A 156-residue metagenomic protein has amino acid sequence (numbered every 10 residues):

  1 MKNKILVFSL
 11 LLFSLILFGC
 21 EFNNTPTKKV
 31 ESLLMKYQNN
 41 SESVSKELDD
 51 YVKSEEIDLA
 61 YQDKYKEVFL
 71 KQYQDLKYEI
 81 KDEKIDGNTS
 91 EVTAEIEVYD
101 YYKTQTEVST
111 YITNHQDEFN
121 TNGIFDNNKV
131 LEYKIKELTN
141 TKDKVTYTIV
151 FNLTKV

Functional and structural regions predicted by a protein language model:
M1-I5: Positively charged n-region of N-terminal signal peptides that target proteins for export
L17-G19: C-terminal motif of bacterial Sec signal peptides marking the signal peptidase cleavage site
E21-E79: Core segments of small alpha/beta cavity-forming domains
E67-F69, E107, I135-T141: Extracellular/periplasm-exposed beta-strand and loop segments of Gram-negative cell-envelope proteins, dominated by
L76-I80, Y133-E137: Short structured motifs
N88-I96: A short hydrophobic beta-strand element
E97-H115, T141: Short, cysteine-centered beta-strand-loop-beta hairpins and adjacent loop/turn segments enriched in charged/polar
T113-F125, E137-V156: Short beta-strand edge/turn micro-motifs at domain boundaries
